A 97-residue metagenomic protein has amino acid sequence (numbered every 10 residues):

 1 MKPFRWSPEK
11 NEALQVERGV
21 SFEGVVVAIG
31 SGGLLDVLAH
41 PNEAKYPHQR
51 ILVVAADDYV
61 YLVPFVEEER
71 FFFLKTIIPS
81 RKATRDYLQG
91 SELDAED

Functional and structural regions predicted by a protein language model:
M1-D97: Ribonuclease/tRNase effector modules and their secretory precursors
